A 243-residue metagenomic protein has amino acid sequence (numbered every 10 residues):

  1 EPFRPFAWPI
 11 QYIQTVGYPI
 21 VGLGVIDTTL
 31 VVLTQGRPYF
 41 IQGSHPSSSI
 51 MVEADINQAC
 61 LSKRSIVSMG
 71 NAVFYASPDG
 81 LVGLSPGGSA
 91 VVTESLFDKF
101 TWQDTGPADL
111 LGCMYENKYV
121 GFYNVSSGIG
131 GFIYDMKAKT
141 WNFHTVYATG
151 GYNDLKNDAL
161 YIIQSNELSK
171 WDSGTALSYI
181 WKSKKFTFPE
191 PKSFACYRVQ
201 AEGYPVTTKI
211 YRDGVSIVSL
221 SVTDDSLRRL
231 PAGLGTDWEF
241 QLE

Functional and structural regions predicted by a protein language model:
E1-F40, G121-Y134: N-terminal beta-propeller domains
F3-F6, I10, S47, V206 (+1 more regions): Generic low-complexity segments that are intrinsically disordered, proline-rich and/or Lys/Arg-biased
A7-Q14, I50-D55, D98-F100: A short beta-strand motif characteristic of beta-propeller blades
V21-F74, P78: Loop-centered beta-sheet repeat module
N57-A72, P78-E243: Beta-sheet repeat architectures centered on beta-propellers
